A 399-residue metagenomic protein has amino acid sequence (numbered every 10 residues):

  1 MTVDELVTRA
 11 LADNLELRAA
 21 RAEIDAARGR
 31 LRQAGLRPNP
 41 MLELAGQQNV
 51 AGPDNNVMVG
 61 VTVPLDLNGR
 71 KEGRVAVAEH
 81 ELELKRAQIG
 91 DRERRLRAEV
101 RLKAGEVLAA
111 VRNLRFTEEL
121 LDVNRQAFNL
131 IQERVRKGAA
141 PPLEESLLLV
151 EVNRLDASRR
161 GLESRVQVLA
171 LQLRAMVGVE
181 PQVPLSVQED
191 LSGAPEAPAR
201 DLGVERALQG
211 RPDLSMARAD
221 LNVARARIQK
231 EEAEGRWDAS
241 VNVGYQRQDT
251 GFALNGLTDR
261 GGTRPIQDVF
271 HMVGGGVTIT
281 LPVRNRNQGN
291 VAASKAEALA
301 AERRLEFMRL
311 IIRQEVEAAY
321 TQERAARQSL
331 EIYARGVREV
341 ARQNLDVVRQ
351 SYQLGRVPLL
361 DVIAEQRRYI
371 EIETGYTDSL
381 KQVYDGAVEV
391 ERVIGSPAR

Functional and structural regions predicted by a protein language model:
E5-L11, V77, L84, A140 (+4 more regions): Amphipathic alpha-helical coiled-coil scaffold segments and their short linker/junction regions
T8, A12-R18, D25-N39, G60-V77 (+7 more regions): A glycine-/polar-enriched beta->alpha junction
A19-L31, R92, L96-T117, Q126-F128 (+6 more regions): Amphipathic alpha-helical coiled-coil segments
G46, V59-V63, L173, Y245 (+2 more regions): Residues on the lipid-exposed face of transmembrane beta-strands in outer-membrane beta-barrel proteins
G46-G52, L65, Y245-G251, L281-V283 (+1 more regions): Transmembrane beta-strands of outer-membrane beta-barrel pores
N49-D54, T263-V269: Replace "Gram-negative outer membrane beta-barrel proteins" with "bacterial and organellar outer membrane beta-barrel
P53-N55, R70-E72, T250-L254, Q288: Outer-membrane beta-barrel proteins
K71, A87-L208, Q322, A326 (+2 more regions): Periplasmic alpha-helical coiled-coil/stalk elements that build and connect Gram-negative outer-membrane
